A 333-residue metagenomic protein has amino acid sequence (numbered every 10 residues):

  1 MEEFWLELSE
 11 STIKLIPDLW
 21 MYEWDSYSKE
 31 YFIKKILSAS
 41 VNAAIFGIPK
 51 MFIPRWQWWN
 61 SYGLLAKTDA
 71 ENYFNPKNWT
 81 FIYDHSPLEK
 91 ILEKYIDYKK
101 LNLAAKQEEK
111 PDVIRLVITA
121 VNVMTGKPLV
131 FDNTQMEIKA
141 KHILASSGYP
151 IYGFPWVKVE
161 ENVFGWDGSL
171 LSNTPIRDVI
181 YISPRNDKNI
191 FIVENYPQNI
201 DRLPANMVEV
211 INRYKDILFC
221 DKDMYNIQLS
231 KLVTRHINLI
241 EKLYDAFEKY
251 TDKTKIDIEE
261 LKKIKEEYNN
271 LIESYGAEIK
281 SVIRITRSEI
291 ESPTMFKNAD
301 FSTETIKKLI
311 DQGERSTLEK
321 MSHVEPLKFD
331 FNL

Functional and structural regions predicted by a protein language model:
M1-L333: Patatin-like phospholipase
